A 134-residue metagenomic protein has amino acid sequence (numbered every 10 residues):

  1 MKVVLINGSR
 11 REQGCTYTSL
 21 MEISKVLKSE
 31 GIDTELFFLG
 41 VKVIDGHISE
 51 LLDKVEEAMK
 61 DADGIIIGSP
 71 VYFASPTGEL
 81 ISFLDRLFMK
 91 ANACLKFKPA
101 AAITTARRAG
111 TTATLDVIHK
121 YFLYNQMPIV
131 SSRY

Functional and structural regions predicted by a protein language model:
M1-N92: N-terminal beta1-alpha1-beta2 submodule of the flavodoxin-like/Rossmannoid cofactor-binding fold
K96-Y134: Short, glycine-/small-residue-rich phosphate/pyrophosphate-handling segment
